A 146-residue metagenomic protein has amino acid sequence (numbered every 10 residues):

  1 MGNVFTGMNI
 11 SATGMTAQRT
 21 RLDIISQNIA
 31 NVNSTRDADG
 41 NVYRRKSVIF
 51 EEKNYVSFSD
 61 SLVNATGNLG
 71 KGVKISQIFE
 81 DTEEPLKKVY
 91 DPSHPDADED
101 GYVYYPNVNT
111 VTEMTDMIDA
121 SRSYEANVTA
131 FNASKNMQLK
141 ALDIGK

Functional and structural regions predicted by a protein language model:
M1-K146: Amphipathic alpha-helical polymerization modules
